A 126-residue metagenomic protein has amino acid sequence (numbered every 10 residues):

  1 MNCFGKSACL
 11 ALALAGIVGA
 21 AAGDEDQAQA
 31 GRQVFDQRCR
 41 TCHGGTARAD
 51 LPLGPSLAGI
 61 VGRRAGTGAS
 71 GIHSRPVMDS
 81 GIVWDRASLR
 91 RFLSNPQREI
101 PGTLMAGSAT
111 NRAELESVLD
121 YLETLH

Functional and structural regions predicted by a protein language model:
M1-C9: Bacterial N-terminal signal peptides that target proteins for export
A8-I17: Bacterial N-terminal signal peptides
G16-V34, G45, A49: Electrostatic cytochrome c docking/interface patches
Q29-D36, D50, A58, A87 (+1 more regions): Sequence context surrounding c-type heme c attachment/ligation sites in exported
G31, D36-G45, V118, L122: The canonical Cys-X-X-Cys-His
R32, G44-V83: Gly/Gly-Pro-rich "capping" loops immediately C-terminal to redox-active cysteine motifs in periplasmic/lumenal
D85-H126: C-terminal capping alpha-helices of c-type cytochrome domains
